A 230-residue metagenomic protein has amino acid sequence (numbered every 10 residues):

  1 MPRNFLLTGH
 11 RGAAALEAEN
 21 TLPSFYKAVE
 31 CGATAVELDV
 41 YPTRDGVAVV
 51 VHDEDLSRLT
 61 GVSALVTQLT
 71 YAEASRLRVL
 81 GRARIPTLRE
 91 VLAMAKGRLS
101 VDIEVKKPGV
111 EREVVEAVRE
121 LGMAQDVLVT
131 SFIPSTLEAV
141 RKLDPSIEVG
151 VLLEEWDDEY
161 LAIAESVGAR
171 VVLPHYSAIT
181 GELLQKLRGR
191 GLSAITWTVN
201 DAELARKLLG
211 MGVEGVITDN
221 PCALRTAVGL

Functional and structural regions predicted by a protein language model:
M1-L230: Phosphate-group recognition and catalysis centered on beta-loop-alpha active-site segments
